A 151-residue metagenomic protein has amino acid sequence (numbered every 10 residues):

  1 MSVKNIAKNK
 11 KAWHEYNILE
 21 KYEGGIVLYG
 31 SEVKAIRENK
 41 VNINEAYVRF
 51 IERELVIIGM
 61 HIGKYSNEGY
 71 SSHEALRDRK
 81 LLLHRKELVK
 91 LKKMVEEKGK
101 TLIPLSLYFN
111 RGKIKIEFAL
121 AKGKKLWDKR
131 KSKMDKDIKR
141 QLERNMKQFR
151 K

Functional and structural regions predicted by a protein language model:
M1-G30, A35, K133-K151: Intrinsically disordered, Lys/Arg-rich N-terminal extensions and targeting peptides of nucleic-acid-associated proteins
K4-I6, N42, L55: Short, surface-exposed linear motifs at loops/turns and structural transition points
G30, F50-E52, G59, F118-K122: Flexible glycine-/small-residue-rich
K34, N42, R49, I62-Y65 (+1 more regions): Short, surface-exposed beta-strand-loop junctions and turns on beta-sheet-rich folds
A46-F50, L107: A structural signal for short hydrophobic beta-strand segments in well-ordered beta-sheet cores
E52-E54, M60-H61, S66-V95: Compact, glycine-rich, soluble single-domain proteins
L76, L83-L88, G123-K151: C-terminal end-helix/capping segment
L82-A119, G123-K125: Beta-rich strand-turn-strand
